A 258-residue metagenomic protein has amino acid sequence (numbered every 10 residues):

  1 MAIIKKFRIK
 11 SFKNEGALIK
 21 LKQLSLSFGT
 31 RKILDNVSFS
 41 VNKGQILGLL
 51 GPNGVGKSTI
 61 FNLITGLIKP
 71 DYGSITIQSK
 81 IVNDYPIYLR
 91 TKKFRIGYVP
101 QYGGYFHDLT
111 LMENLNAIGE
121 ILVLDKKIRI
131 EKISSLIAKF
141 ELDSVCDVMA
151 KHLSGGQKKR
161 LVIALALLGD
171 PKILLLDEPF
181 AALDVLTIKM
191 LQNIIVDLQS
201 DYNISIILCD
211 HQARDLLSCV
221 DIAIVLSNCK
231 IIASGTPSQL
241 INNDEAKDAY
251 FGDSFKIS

Functional and structural regions predicted by a protein language model:
L50-P52: The feature captures the beta-strand-to-loop junction immediately N-terminal to the Walker
T65: Helix-to-loop junction immediately C-terminal to a conserved catalytic motif
V82-G97, Y102, L240-D244: ABC ATPase NBD coupling module
N116, K127-V145, V196: Conserved ABC ATPase "signature" region
M149-L153: Conserved ABC ATPase signature
L174-E178: Catalytic Walker B motif of ABC-type/P-loop ATPase nucleotide-binding domains
